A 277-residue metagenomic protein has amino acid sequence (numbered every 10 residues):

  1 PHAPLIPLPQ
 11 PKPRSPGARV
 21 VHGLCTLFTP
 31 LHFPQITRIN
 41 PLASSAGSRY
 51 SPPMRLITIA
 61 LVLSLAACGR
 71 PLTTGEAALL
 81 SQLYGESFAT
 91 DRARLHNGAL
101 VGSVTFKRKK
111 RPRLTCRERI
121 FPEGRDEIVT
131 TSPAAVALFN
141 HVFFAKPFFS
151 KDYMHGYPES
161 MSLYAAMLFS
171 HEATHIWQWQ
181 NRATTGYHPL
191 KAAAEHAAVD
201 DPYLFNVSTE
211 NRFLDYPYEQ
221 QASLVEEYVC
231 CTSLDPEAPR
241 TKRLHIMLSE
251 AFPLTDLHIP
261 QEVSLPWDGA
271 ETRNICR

Functional and structural regions predicted by a protein language model:
A3, G23-T29, F33: Short hydrophobic alpha-helical segments enriched in small aliphatic residues
A60-C68: Hydrophobic h-region of N-terminal signal peptides that target proteins for export in Gram-negative bacteria
C68-E123, A145, S150-K151, L244 (+1 more regions): A metal-dependent hydrolase signature that marks the N-terminal structural subdomain at the beginning of catalytic folds
P71, H141-V142, M161-I176: A generic "structured core" feature
G75, S81, T130, A137-F139 (+2 more regions): Metalloprotease/metallohydrolase-associated module, dominated by Zn2+-dependent proteases
E127-A135, P147-S170: Short pre-active-site segment immediately N-terminal to the catalytic Zn-binding motif
A173-L190: Catalytic Zn2+-binding segment of zinc metalloproteases
